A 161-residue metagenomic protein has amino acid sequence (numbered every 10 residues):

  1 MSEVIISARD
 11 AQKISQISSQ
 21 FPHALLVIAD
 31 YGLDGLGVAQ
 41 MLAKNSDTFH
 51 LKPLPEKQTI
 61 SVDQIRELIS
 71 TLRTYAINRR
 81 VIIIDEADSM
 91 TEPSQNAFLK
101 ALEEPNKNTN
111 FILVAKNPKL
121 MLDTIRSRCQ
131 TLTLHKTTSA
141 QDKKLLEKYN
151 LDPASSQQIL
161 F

Functional and structural regions predicted by a protein language model:
M1-E86, N110-I112, D123, L145-K148: P-loop/Walker A NTP-binding region and its immediately flanking N-terminal helices in P-loop NTPase folds
S19-F21, H135-F161: AAA+ P-loop NTPase domains with strong preference for DNA replication initiators and clamp-loader complexes
R73-T74, S94-L113: Conserved catalytic/switch belt of AAA+ P-loop NTPases
E86-M90, P118: Conserved Walker B
E92-P93, D123: Conserved D-loop-proximal element of ABC-family nucleotide-binding domains
Q95, R126, S139: ATP/adenylate-binding site constellation spanning eukaryotic-like Ser/Thr protein kinases, ABC-transporter
D123-K136: A short helix-turn-beta junction within AAA+ P-loop NTPase domains corresponding to the substrate/partner-engaging
